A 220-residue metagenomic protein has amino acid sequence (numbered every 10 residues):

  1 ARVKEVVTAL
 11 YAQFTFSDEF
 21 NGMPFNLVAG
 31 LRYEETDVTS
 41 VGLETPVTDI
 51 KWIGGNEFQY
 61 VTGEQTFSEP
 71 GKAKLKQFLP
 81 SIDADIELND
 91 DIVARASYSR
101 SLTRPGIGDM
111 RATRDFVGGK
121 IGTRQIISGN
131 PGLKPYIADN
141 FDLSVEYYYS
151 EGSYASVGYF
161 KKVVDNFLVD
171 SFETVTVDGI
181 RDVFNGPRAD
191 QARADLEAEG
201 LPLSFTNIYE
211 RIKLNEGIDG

Functional and structural regions predicted by a protein language model:
A1-R2, I218: Long, low-complexity, polar/charged, intrinsically disordered or flexibly structured peripheral segments
R2-Y154, G158-V164: Structural signature of Gram-negative outer-membrane beta-barrels, strongest in the C-terminal barrel of TonB-dependent
N130, K134, Y154-G220: Outer membrane beta-barrel strand-and-loop segments of large Gram-negative receptors, especially TonB-dependent
